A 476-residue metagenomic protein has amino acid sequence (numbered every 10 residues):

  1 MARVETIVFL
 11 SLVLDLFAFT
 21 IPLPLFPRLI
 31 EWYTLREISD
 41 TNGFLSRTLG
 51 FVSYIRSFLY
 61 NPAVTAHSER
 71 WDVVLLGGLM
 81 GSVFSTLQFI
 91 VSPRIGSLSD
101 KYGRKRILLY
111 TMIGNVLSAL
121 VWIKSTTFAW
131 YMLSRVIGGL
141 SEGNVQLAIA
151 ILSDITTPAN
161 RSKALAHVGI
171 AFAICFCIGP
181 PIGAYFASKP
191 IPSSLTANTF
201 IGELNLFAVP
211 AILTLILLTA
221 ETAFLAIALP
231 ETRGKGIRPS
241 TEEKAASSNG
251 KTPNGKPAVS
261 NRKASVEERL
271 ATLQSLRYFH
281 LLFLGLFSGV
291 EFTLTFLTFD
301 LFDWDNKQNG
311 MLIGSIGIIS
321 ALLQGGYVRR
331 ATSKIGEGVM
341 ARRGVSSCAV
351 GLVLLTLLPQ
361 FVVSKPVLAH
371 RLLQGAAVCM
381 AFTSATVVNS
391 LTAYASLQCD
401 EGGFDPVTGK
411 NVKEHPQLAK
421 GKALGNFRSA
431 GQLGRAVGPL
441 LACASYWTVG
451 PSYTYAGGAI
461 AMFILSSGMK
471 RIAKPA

Functional and structural regions predicted by a protein language model:
L25, E142-T157, S384-H415: Intracellular juxtamembrane helix-capping segments at the cytosolic ends of symmetry-related transmembrane helices
L25-V74, F292-N309: Short amphipathic helix-loop junctions that connect adjacent transmembrane helices in Major Facilitator Superfamily/SLC
L79, F84-G103, A321-R343, L358-V363 (+1 more regions): Helix-to-loop junctions at the C-terminal end of transmembrane segments in multipass secondary transporters
L87-F128: Conserved MFS/SLC helix-loop-helix module at the cytosolic interface between two early adjacent transmembrane helices
M132-F172: Cytoplasmic helix-loop-helix junction between adjacent transmembrane helices in 12-TM secondary transporters
E142, S162-L195, E203, L218 (+1 more regions): Glycine-rich segments within core transmembrane alpha-helices of 12-TM secondary carriers
G289-F292, N309-K334, G344-T356: Transmembrane alpha-helices of Major Facilitator/SLC transporters
G338-L391, A395: C-terminal transmembrane helical hairpin of 12-TM major facilitator-type secondary transporters
